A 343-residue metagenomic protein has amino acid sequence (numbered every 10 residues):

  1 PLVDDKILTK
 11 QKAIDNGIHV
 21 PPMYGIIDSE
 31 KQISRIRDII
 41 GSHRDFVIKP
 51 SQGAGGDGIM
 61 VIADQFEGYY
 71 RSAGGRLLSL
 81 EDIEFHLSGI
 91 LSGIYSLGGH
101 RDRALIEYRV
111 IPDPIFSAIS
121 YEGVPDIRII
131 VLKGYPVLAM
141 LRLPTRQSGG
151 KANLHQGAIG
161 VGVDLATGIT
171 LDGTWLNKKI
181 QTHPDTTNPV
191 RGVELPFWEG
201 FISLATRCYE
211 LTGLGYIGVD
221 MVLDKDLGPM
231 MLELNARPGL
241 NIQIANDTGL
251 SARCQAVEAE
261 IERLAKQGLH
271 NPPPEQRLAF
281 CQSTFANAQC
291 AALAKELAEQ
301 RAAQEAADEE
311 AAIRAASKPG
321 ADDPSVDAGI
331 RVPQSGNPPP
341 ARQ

Functional and structural regions predicted by a protein language model:
L2-P125: Active-site nucleotide/adenylate-binding loops and adjacent lid/helix of ATP-dependent enzymes
T9, I48-P50, I130, C208-T212 (+1 more regions): Conserved catalytic-core segments centered on acid/base and nucleophilic motifs
V47-I48, M60-V61, D126-L143, G150-N153 (+2 more regions): Beta-strand scaffold of nucleotide-dependent catalytic cores
A54, P144-R146, R237-G239: Short, surface-exposed beta-strand-loop junctions and turns on beta-sheet-rich folds
I59, Q147-Q156, N241-N246: A short, polar/proline- and glycine-enriched secondary-structure boundary/capping micro-motif
A63-E67, V131-Y135, L165-T167, K225-L227: Short acidic-glycine loop/turn motifs at beta-strand connectors
L91-E122, L138, R146-D224: A long amphipathic alpha-helix within ATP-dependent nucleotide-binding catalytic cores
T182-G200, Y209-L211, L223-Q343: C-terminal active-site "lid" helix and adjoining low-complexity regulatory extension at the edge of ATP-using catalytic
